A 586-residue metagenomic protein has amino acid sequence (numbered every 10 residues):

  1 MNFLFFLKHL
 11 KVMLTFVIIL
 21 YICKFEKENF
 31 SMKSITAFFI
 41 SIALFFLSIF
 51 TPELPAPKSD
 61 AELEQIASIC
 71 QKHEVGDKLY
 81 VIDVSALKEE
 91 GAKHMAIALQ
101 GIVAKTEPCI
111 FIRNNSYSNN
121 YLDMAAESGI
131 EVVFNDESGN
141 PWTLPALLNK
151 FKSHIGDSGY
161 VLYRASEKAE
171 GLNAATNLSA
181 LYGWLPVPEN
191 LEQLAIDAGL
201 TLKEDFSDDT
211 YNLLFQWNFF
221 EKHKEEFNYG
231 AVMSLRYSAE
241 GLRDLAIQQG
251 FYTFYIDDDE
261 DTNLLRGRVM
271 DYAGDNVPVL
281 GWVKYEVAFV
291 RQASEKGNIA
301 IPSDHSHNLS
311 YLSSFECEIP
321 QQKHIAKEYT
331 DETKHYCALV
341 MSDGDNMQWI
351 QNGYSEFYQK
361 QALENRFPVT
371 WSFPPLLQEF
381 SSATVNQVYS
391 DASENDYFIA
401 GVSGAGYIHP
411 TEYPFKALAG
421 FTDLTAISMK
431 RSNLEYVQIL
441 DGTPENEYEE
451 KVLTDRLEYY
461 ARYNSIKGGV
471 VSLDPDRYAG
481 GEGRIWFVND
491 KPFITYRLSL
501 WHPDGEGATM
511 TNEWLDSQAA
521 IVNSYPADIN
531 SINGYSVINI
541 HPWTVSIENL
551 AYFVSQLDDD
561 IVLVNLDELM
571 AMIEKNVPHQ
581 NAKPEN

Functional and structural regions predicted by a protein language model:
K11, K33-S41: Sec-dependent signal peptide recognition, specifically the positively charged N-region followed immediately by
K11-K24, E28: Short, positively charged and aromatic/hydrophobic N-terminal segments
I18, F45, I49-D197, T201 (+2 more regions): Mature N-terminal, pre-catalytic/accessory segment of carbohydrate-active enzymes
P57-L63, D83-A92, C109-L122, V132-T143 (+8 more regions): Acidic-and-aromatic substrate-binding clefts and catalytic sites of carbohydrate-active enzymes
P108-R113, I130-F134, R164-Y237, Y252-F254 (+1 more regions): Metal-dependent polysaccharide deacetylase catalytic core of the NodB/CE4 family, i.e., the active-site-bearing domain
K152-E170, G274-E286, V340, I532-T544: Short, hydrophobic/proline-enriched secondary-structure or compact coil segments at domain edges
G241-E364: Non-catalytic propeptide/linker segments at domain boundaries
G267, A273, C337, S342-R366 (+3 more regions): Catalytic grooves of carbohydrate-active enzymes
